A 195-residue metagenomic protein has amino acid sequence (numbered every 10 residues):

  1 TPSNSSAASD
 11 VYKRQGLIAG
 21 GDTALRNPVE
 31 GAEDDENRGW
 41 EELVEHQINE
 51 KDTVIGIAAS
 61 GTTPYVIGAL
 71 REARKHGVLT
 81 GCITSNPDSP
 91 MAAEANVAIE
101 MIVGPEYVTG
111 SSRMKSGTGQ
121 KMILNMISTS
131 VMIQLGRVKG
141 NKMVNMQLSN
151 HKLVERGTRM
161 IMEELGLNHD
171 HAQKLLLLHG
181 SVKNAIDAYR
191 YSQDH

Functional and structural regions predicted by a protein language model:
T1-A8, Y12: Single conserved hydrophobic/aromatic residue that forms the stacking wall/gate of nucleotide- or nucleobase-binding
G16-R26, K139, V154: Gly-rich Lys/Arg/Thr-decorated short loops/hinges at beta-loop-alpha junctions or inter-strand turns that position
G21-T53: Ligand-binding beta-strand-loop-alpha-helix segment within the catalytic cores of soluble metabolic enzymes
E50, S60-A69, M91: Short glycine/serine/threonine-rich phosphate/pyrophosphate-binding segments that cradle anionic phosphate groups
V54, T80, A98-E100: Short, well-ordered beta-strand core segments
L70-K75: Surface-exposed amphipathic alpha-helices with a cationic face
T84-N141, H151: Short alpha-helices
V131-H195: Short, amphipathic alpha-helical interaction segments embedded in low-complexity terminal/linker regions of eukaryotic
